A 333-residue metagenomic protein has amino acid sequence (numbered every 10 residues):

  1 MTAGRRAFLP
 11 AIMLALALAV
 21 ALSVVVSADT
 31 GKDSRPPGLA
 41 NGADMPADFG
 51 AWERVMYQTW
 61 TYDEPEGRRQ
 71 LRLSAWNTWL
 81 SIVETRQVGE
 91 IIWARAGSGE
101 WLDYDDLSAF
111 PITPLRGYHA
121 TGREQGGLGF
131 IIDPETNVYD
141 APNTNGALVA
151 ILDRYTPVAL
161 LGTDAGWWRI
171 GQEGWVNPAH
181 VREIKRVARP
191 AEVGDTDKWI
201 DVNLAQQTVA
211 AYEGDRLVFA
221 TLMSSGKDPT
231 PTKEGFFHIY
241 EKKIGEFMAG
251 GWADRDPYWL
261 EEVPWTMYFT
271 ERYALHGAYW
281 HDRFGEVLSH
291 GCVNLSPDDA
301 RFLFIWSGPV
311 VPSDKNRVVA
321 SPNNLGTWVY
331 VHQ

Functional and structural regions predicted by a protein language model:
T2-I12: Bacterial N-terminal signal peptides that target proteins for export
A11-S23: Bacterial N-terminal signal peptides
T30-F49, R95-L128, G171-W199: Boundary regions of SH3-family modules and the immediately adjacent low-complexity/disordered segments in eukaryotic
D33, Q70-L107, A150-R182: SH3/SH3-like beta-barrel superfamily modules
E64-R69, A141-L148, K315-N316: Short alpha-helix capping/helix-loop boundary micro-motifs
Y118-L160: Short, solvent-exposed interaction modules
N143-E234: Cell wall/extracellular polymer interaction/catalysis modules
E192-D195, F219, K227-F236, E241-Q333: Exported/periplasmic cell-wall-interacting domains
